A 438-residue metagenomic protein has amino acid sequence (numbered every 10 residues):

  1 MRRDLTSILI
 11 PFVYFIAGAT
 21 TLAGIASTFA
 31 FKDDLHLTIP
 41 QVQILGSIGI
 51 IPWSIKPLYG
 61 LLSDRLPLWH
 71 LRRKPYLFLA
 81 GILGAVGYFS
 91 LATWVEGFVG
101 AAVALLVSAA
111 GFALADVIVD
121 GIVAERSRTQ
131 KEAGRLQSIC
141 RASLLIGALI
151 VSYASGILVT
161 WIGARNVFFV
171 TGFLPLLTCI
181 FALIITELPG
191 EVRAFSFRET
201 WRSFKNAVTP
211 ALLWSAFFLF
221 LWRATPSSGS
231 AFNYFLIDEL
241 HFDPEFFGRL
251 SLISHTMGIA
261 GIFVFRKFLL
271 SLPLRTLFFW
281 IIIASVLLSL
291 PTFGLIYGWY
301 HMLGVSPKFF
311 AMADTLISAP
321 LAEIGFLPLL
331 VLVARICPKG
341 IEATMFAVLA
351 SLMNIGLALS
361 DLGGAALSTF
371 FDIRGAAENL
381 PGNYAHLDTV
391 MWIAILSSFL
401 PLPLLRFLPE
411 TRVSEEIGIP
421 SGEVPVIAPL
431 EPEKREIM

Functional and structural regions predicted by a protein language model:
M1-R3, E187-F217, D238-E239, E423-M438: Juxtamembrane intracellular "pre-TM" segments in multi-pass secondary transporters
M1-W53, L213-L240, F247-L250: Helix-loop boundary and gating motifs at the non-cytosolic
F15, G87-Y88, G97-A115, F220 (+1 more regions): Hydrophobic core of transmembrane alpha-helices in multi-pass small-molecule transporters, especially MFS/SLC-type
W53-K56, G134-Y153, V159, S254 (+1 more regions): Glycine-rich segments within core transmembrane alpha-helices of 12-TM secondary carriers
I55-L71, V159, A260-W280, S368: Helix-to-loop junctions at the C-terminal end of transmembrane segments in multipass secondary transporters
R72-P75, I157-F173, S368-F399: A membrane-interface helix-boundary motif in multi-pass transporters
F78-E96, I283-G304: C-terminal ends and interior cores of transmembrane alpha-helices in multi-pass membrane transporters/permeases
L91-W94, P175-T186, L295-W299, L387-P425: Multi-pass alpha-helical transporter architecture, strongest for 12-TM Major Facilitator/SLC carriers used
